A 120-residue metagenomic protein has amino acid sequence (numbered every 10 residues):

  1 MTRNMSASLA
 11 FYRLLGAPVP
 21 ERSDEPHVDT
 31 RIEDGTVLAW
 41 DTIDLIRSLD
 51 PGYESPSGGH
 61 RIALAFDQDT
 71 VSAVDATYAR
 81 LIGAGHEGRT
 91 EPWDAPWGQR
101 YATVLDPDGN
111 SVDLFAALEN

Functional and structural regions predicted by a protein language model:
M1-R3, T30-I32, G52-R80, R100-L105: Vicinal oxygen chelate
M1-R47: Core segments of cupin and vicinal oxygen chelate
T2-A10, V37, A63, Y101 (+2 more regions): Secondary-structure boundary/capping motif
S8, Y12, V74, L81: Hydrophobic pocket/interface hotspot
P26, T36, G58-I62, H86: A generic structural signal for short beta-strands and their flanking turns/coil linkers
D29, Y78-N120: Vicinal oxygen chelate
I46-L49, N120: A short local loop/turn or secondary-structure capping micro-motif enriched for an aromatic residue
D50-G52, F115: Short, charged, solvent-exposed linker or helix-capping segments at domain edges/interfaces that act as flexible hinges
